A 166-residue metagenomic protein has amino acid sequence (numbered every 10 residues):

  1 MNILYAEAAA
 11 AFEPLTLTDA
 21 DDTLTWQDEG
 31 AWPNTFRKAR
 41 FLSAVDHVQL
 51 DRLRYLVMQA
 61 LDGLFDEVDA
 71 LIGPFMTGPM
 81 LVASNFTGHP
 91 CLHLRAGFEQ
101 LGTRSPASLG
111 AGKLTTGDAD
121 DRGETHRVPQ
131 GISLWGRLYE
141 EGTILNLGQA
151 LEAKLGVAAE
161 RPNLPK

Functional and structural regions predicted by a protein language model:
N2-M58, T103-I132: Short helix-loop capping/hinge segments that flank enzyme active sites or metal/cofactor-binding pockets
V48, Q59, H89-K166: Structural helix-boundary/capping segments
L56-D66: Short, well-structured alpha-helical segments in soluble
D69: Conserved acidic residues
T77-G78: Short glycine-rich anion-binding loops that position phosphate/pyrophosphate groups of nucleotides and phosphorylated
L81: A cross-kingdom feature strongest in bacterial/archaeal respiratory oxidoreductases
N85-F86: Short hydrophobic alpha-helices that are characteristic scaffold elements of the AMP-binding
